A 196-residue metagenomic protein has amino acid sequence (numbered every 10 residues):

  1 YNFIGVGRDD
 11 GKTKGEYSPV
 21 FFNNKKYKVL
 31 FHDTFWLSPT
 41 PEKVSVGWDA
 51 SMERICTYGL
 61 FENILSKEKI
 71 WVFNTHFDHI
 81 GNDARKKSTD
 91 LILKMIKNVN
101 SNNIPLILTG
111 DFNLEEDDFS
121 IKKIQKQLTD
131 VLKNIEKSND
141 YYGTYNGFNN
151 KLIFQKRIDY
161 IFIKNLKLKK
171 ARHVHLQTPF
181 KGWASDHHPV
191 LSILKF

Functional and structural regions predicted by a protein language model:
Y1-W71, K170-H175: Structured beta-strand-rich core segments of catalytic domains in phosphoester-bond hydrolases
V6-D9, N23, T34-F35, N74-D78 (+3 more regions): Active-site-proximal beta-strand/loop segments in catalytic clefts of secreted hydrolases
K26, D83, K87, K97-L106 (+1 more regions): Metal-dependent phosphoester-hydrolase catalytic domains
E62, L91-V99: A generic secondary-structure signal
N63, H76-F77, L194-F196: Short beta-strand segments enriched in hydrophobic/aromatic residues within well-folded beta-rich domains
T75-H79, R85-S88, I92: Hydrophobic, aromatic-enriched interface-forming segments
